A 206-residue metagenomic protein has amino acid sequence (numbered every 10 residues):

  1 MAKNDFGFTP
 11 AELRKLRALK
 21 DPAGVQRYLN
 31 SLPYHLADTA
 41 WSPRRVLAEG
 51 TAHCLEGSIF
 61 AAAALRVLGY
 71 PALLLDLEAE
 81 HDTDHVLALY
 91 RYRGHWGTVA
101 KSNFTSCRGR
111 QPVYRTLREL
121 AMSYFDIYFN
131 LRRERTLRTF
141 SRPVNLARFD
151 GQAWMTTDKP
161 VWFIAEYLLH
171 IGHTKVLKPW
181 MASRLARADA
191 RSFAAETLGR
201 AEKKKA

Functional and structural regions predicted by a protein language model:
M1-A206: A structural boundary/capping signal
